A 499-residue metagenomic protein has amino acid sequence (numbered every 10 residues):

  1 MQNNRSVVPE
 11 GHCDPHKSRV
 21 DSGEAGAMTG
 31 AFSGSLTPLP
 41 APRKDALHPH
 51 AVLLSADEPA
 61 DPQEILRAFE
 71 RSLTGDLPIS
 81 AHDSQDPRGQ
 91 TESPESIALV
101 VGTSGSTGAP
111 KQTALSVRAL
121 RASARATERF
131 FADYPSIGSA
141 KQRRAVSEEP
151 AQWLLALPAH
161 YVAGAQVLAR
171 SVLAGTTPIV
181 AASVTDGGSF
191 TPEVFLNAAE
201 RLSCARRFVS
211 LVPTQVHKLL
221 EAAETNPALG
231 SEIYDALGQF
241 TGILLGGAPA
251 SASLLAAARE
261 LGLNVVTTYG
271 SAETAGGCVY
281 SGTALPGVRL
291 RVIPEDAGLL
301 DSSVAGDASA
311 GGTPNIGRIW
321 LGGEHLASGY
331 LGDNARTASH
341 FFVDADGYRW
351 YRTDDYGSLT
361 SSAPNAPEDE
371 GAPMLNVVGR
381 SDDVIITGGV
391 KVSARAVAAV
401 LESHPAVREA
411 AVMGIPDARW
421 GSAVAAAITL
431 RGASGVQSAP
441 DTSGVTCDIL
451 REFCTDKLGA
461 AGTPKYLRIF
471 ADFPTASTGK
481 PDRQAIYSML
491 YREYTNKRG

Functional and structural regions predicted by a protein language model:
A31, P42-I97, A122-S123: Flexible, low-complexity linker/hinge segments
I79, R118-A122, Q152-K218, V266: AMP-binding/adenylate-forming
S80-V101, S136-Q152: Conserved pre-ATP/AMP-binding loop-to-beta segment of ANL
I97-Y134: Conserved AMP-binding A3 loop
E221-G282: Gly/Ser/Thr-rich phosphate-binding loop
G298-F342, V392: Conserved ATP/PPi-binding loop(s) of AMP-dependent carboxylate-activating enzymes
G347-R349, D354-G462: AMP-binding/adenylate-forming catalytic core of the ANL superfamily
I385, V412-M413, A425-A427, R451-G499: Conserved C-terminal "lid"/linker of ANL adenylate-forming enzymes
